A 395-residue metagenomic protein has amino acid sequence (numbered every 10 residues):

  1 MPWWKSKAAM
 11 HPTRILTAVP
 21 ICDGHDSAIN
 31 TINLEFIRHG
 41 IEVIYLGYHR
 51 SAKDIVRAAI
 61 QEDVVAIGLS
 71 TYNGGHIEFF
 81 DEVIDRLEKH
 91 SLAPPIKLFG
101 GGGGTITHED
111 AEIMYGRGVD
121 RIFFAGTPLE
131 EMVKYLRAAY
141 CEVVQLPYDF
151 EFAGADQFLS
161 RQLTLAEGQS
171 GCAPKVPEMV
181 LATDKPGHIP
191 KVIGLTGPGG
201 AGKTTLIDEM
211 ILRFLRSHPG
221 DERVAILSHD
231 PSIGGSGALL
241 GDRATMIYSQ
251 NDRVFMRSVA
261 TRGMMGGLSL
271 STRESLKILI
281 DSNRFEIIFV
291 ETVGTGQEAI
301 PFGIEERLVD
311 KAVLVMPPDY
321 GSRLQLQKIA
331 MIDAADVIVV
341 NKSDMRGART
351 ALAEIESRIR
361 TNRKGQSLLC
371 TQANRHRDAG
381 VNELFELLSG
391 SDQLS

Functional and structural regions predicted by a protein language model:
P2, V133-V192: Extreme N-terminal, non-catalytic leader segments that precede Walker-type/kinase nucleotide-binding cores
V19, G197, S258: The Walker A (P-loop) glycine that initiates the GxxxxGKT/S ATP-binding motif of P-loop NTPases
C22, I29-K134, E142: Cofactor-cradling patches in redox/metallo enzymes
D23, P198-A201: ATP-binding Walker
G74, E286-I287, T292-Q297, R307-Q325 (+2 more regions): Conserved Switch II/interswitch segment of TRAFAC-class P-loop GTPases
Y115-L129, D333-L394: Canonical P-loop GTPase G-domain recognition
L165-P190, A201, M210-E298, F302-E305 (+2 more regions): Nucleotide-state-sensitive switch-loop elements of NTP-binding domains
L206: Hydrophobic positions on the alpha1 helix immediately C-terminal to the Walker A/P-loop
